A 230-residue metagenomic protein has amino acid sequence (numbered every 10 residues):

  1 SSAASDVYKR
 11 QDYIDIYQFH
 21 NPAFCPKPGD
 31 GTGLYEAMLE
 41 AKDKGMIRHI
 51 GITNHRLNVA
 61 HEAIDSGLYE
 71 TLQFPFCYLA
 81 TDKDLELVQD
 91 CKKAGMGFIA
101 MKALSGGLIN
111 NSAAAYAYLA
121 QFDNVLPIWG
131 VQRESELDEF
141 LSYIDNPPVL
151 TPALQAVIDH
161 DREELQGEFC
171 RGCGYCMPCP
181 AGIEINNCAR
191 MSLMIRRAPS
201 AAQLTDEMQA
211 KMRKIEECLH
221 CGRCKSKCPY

Functional and structural regions predicted by a protein language model:
S1-Y8: Short, small-residue-biased leader/transition segments that mark boundaries at the very start of proteins
K9-P26: Active-site groove signature of glycoside hydrolases
R10-D12, I64-P75, Y116-R133: Structural recognition of alpha->loop->beta junctions
Y17-F19, I50-I52, L72-F74, F98-M101 (+1 more regions): Hydrophobic faces of well-ordered beta-strands that scaffold small-molecule active sites in alpha/beta enzyme cores
F19-P22, H55-L57, F74-L79, A103-G106 (+1 more regions): Active-site beta-loop-alpha junctions enriched in small/polar residues
P22-Y35, T81-D90: Active-site-adjacent beta->alpha loops and helix N-cap segments on the catalytic face of soluble alpha/beta enzymes
Y69-C77, P148-L154: Short hydrophobic/aromatic-enriched beta-strand-loop microsegments
E86-Y230: Structured C-terminal cap/extension of enzyme domains
